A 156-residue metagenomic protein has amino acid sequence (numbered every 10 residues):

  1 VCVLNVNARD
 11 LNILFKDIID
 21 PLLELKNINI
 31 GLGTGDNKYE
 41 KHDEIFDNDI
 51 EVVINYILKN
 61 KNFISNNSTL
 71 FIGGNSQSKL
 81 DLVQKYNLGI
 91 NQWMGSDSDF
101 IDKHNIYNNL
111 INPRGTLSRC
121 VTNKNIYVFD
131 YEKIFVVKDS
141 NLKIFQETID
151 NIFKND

Functional and structural regions predicted by a protein language model:
V1-D156: Active-site-adjacent structural elements that line small-molecule/cofactor binding pockets in enzymes
